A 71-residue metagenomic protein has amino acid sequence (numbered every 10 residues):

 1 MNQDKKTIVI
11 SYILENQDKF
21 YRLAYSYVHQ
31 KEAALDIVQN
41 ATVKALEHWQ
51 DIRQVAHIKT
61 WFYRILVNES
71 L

Functional and structural regions predicted by a protein language model:
M1-R22, S26, L35: A short, charge-rich alpha-helical start-of-domain segment used by transcription regulators
Y21, K31-H48: Conserved RNAP core-binding helix
L23, Y27, H48, E69: Short alpha-helical functional segments enriched in proximate histidine and acidic residues
Q39-L46, A56-L71: Σ70-family region 2.3-2.4 aromatic/basic alpha-helix that recognizes the −10 promoter and nucleates DNA melting
Q50-Q54: Short alpha-helix-to-loop micro-motif enriched in aromatics/charged/Gly
